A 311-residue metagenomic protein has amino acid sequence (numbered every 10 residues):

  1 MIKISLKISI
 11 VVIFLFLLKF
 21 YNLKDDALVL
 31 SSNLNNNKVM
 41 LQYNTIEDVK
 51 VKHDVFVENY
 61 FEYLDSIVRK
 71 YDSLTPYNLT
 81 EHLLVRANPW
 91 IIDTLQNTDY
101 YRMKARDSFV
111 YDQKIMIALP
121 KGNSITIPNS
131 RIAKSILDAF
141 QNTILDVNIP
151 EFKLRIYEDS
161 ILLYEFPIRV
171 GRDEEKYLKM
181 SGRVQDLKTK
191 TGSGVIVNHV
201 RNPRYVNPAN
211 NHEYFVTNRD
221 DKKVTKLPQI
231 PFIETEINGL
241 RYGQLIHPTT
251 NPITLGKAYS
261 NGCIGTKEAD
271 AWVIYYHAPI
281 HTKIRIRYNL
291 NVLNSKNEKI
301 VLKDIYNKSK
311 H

Functional and structural regions predicted by a protein language model:
M1-V11: N-terminal Sec-pathway targeting helices
S5, L18-R69, L95-P128: Primarily N-terminal secretory
V57-Y63, I67-L74, D112, F140-T143 (+2 more regions): Second-shell loop/turn segments in exported
D65, Y100-K114, N129-T143, K176-R183 (+3 more regions): N-terminal post-signal-peptidase region of extra-cytosolic proteins
I67-F109, Y164-E165: LysM (lysin motif) carbohydrate-binding repeats in extracellular/periplasmic proteins that recognize
S73-P76, T80-L83, A87-T94, P128 (+5 more regions): Structured segments of extracytoplasmic/periplasmic soluble domains in secreted or envelope-associated proteins
D93, N207-H311: Exported/periplasmic cell-wall-interacting domains
K134-L245: Gly/Pro-biased beta-strand-loop elements
